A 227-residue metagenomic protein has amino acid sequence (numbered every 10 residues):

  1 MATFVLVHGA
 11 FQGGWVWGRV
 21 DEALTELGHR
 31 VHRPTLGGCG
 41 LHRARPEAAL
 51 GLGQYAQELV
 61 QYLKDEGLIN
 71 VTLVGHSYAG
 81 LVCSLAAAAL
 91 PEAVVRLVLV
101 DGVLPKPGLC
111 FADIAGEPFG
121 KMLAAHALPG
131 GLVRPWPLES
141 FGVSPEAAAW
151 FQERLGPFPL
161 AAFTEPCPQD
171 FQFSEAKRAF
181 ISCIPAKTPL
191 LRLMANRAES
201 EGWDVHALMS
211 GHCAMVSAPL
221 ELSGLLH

Functional and structural regions predicted by a protein language model:
A2-R43: Conserved HGGG/HGGXW glycine-rich cap/lid loop of the alpha/beta-hydrolase fold
R30-H32, L36-T72, A88, A112-E117: Active-site loop/oxyanion-hole signature of alpha/beta-hydrolase fold enzymes
A48, A88-R134, P189-L190, A195-R197: Flexible "cap/lid" loop of the alpha/beta hydrolase fold
V74-A79, C83: Gly/Ala-rich beta-loop-alpha elbow adjacent to hydrolase catalytic centers
E153-Q172, A186: Active-site nucleophile elbow and catalytic-triad environment of alpha/beta-hydrolase enzymes
A176-S182: Catalytic His-Asp charge-relay segment
C183-V216, E221: Conserved loop-alpha-helix segment in the C-terminal half of the alpha/beta-hydrolase fold that carries the catalytic
